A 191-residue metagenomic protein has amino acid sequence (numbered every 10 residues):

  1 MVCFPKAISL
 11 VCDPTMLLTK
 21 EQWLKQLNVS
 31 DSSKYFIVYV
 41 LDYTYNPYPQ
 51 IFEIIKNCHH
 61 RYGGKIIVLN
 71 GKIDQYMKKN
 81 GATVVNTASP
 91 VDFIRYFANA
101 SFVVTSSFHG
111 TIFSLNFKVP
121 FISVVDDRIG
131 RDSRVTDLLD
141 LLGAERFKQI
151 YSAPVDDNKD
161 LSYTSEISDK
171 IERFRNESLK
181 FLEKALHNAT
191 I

Functional and structural regions predicted by a protein language model:
M1-I191: Active-site anion-handling motifs in enzyme catalytic cores
